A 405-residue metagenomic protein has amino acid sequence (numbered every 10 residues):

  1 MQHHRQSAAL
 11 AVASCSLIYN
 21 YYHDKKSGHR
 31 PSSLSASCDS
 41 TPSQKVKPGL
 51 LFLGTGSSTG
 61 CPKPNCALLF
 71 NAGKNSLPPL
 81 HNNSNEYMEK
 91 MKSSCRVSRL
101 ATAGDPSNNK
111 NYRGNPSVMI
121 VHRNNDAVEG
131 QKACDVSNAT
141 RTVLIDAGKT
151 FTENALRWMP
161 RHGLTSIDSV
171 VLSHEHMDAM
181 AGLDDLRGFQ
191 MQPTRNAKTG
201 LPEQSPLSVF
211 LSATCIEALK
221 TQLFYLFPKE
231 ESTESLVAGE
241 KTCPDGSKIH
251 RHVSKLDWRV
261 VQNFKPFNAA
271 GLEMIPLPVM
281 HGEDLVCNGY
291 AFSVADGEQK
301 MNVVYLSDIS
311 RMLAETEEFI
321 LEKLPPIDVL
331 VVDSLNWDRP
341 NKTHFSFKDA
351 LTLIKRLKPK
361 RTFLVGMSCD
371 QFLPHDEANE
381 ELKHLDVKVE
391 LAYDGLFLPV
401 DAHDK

Functional and structural regions predicted by a protein language model:
M1-Q6: Feature marks short, highly hydrophobic, charge-poor N-terminal signal-anchor/signal peptide-like helices that anchor
S7-L10, C15, Y19-V304, S310-E317 (+1 more regions): Binuclear metal-dependent hydrolase catalytic cores
L313-K405: Binuclear metal-ion centers of metallo-dependent hydrolases, dominated by the metallo-beta-lactamase
